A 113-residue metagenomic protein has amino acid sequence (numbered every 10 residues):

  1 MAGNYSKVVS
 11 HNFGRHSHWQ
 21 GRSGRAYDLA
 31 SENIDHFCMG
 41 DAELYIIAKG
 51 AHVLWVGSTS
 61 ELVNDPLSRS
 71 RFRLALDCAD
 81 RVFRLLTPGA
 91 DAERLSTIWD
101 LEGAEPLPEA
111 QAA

Functional and structural regions predicted by a protein language model:
M1-F72, A92-E102, A113: GIY-YIG nuclease catalytic motif and its immediate N-terminal context
D77-R81: Short glycine-/polar-rich loops that comprise or flank the Walker A/P-loop and associated switch/sensor motifs
V82-P88: Canonical phosphoinositide-binding patch of PH/PH-like domains
A104, P108: N-terminal cationic and glycine-rich segments that engage phosphates or anionic surfaces
